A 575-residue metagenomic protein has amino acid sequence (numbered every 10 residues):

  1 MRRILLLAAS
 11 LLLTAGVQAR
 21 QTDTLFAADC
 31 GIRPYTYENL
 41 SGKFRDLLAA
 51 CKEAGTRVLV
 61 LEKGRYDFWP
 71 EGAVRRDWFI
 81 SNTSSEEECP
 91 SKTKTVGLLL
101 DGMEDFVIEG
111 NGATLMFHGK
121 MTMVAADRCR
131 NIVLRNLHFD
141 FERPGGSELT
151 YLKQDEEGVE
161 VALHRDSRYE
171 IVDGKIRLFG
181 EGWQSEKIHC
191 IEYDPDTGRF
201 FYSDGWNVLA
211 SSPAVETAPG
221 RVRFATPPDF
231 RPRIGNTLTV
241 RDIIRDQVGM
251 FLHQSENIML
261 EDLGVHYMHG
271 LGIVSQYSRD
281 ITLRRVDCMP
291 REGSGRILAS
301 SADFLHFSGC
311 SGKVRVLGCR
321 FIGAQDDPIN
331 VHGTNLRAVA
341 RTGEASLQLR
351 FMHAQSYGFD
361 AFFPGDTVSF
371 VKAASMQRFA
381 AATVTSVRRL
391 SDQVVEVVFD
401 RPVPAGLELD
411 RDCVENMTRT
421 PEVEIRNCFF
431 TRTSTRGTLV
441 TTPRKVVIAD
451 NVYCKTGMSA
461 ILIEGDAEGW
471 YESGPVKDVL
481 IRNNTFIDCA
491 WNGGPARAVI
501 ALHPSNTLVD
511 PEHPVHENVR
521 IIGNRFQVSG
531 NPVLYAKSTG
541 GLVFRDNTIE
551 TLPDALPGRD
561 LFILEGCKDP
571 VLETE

Functional and structural regions predicted by a protein language model:
M1-T22: Bacterial Sec-dependent N-terminal signal peptides
D23, R57, V96, E104-F106 (+21 more regions): The right-handed parallel beta-helix/beta-solenoid scaffold, focusing on the short coil/turn and N-cap positions
A27-V60: Acidic Gly/Asp/Thr-rich repetitive segments characteristic of extracellular carbohydrate-active and adhesion proteins
R45-A49, D67-V107, M116-R135, R143-E160 (+8 more regions): Extracellular beta-strand-rich solenoid/capping regions of secreted or surface-exposed proteins that bind or remodel
T56, F117-M123, R143-E148, Q247-G249 (+10 more regions): Short glycine/acidic-rich loop motifs that flank beta-strands on beta-rich extracellular proteins
F117, F141-R143, L152, H164-V215 (+1 more regions): Ser/Thr/Gly-rich low-complexity blocks that favor extended beta-strand/coil architectures
F200-R245, R378-A381, V387-V423, T431: Small/polar beta-strand repeat architecture
